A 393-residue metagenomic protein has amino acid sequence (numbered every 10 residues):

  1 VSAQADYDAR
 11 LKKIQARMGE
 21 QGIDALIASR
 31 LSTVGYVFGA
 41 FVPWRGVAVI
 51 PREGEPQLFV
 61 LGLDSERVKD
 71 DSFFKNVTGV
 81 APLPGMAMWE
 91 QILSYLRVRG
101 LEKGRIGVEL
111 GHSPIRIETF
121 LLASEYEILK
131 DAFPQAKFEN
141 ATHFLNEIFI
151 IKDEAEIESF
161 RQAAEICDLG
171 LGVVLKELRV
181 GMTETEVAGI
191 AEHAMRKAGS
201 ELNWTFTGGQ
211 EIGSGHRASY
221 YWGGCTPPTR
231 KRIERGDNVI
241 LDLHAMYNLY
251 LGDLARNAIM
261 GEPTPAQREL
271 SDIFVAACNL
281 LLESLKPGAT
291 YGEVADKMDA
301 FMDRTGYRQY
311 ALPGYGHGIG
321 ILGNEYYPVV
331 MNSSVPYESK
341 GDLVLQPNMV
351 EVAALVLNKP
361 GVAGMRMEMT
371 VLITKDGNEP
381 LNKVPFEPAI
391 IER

Functional and structural regions predicted by a protein language model:
V1-R393: Active-site neighborhoods and metal-handling regions in enzymes and metal-associated proteins
